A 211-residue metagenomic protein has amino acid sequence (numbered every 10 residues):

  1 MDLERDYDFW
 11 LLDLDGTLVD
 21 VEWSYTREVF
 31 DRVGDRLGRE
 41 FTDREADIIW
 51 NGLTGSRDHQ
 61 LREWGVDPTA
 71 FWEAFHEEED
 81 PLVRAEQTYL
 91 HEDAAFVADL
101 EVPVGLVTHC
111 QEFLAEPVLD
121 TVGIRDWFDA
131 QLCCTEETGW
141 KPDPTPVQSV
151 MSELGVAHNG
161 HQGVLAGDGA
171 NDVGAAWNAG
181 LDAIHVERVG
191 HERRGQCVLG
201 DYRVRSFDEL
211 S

Functional and structural regions predicted by a protein language model:
M1-D8, E112, E116-S211: Asp-based, Mg2+/Mn2+-dependent phosphohydrolase catalytic module
D2-A98: N-terminal helical cap/lid subdomain that shapes the substrate entry/recognition surface in HAD-like hydrolases
L11-D13, V107, A166: Generic enzyme active-site microenvironment
D20, L106-T108, H185: Hydrophobic residues in well-ordered beta-strands that form the structural core
R39, V66, V102, V156 (+1 more regions): Short glycine/serine/threonine/alanine-rich loop segments
A74, F96-V122, C134: Substrate-recognition element of Asp-dependent hydrolases with the DxDx(T/V) motif
Y89, V107, G139: Residue-level marker of regulatory loop/turn positions in helix-turn-helix DNA-binding domains and in histidine
A94-E101, V173-N178: Surface-exposed amphipathic alpha-helices with a cationic face
